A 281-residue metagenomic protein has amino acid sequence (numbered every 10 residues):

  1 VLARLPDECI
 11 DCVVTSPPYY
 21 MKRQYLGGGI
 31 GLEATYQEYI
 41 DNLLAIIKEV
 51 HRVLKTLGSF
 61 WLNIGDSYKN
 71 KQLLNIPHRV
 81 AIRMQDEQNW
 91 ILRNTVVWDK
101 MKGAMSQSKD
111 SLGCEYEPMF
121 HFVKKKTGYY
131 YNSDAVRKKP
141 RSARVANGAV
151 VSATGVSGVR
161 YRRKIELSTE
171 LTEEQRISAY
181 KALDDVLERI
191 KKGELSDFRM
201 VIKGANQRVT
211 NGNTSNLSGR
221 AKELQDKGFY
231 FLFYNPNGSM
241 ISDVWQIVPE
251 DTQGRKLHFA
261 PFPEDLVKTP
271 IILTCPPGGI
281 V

Functional and structural regions predicted by a protein language model:
V1-V281: Core catalytic lobe of class I
